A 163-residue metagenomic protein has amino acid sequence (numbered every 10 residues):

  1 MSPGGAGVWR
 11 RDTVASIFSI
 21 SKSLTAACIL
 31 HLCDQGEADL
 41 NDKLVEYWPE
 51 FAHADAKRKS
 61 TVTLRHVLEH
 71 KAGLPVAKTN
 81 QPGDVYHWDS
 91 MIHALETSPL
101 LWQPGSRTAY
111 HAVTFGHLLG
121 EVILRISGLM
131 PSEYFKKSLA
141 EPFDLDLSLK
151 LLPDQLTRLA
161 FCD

Functional and structural regions predicted by a protein language model:
M1-I17, T97: Short, conserved catalytic-motif segment at the N-terminal edge
G7, Q35, A56-R58: Short, charge-rich binding segments
D12, L24, L30-P49, I126-L152: Short, well-structured active-site flanking segments
S21: Active-site helix of classical SDR
T25-A26, L119: Short, basic/aromatic-rich helical patch in the C-terminal catalytic core of site-specific tyrosine
D55-D163: Short, surface-exposed loop or secondary-structure junction motifs that flank catalytic or metal-binding residues
